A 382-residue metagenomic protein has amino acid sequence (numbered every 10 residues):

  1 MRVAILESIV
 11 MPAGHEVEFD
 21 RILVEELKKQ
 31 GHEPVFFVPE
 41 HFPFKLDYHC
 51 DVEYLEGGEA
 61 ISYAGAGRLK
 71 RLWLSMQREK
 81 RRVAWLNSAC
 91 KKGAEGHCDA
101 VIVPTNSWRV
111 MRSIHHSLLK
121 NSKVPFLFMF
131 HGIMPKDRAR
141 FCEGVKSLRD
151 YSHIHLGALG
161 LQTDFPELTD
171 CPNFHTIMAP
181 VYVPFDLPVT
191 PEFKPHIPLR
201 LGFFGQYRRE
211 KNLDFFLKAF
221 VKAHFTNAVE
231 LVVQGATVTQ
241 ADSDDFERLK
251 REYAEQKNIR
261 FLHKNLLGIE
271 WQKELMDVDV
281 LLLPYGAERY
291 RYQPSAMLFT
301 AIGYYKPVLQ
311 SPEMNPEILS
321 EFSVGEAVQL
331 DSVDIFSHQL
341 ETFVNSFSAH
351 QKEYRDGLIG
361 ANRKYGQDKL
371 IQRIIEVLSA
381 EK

Functional and structural regions predicted by a protein language model:
E7-R21, F44, R208-K211: A short, glycine/small-residue-rich beta-strand->loop->alpha-helix junction that serves as a flexible
G14-H15, E210, L330-E341, N345-S379: A charged, aromatic-enriched C-terminal amphipathic alpha-helix characteristic of glycosyltransferases across folds
K29-M76, W108, A236-D242: N-terminal strand-loop element at the rim of the active site of nucleotide-sugar-dependent glycosyltransferases
P135-T176: A short, active-site helix/loop in glycosyltransferases that binds the activated sugar's phosphate group
E192-K211, L217-K222, L231-V232: Conserved donor-binding/catalytic core segment of Leloir-type glycosyltransferases
E230-F246, K264: Glycosyltransferase donor-sugar binding loop
D244-Q272: Nucleotide-activated donor-binding/catalytic signature segment of Leloir-type glycosyltransferases, i.e., the conserved
L283-F299, S311-E313, E317-I318: Nucleotide-sugar-dependent
